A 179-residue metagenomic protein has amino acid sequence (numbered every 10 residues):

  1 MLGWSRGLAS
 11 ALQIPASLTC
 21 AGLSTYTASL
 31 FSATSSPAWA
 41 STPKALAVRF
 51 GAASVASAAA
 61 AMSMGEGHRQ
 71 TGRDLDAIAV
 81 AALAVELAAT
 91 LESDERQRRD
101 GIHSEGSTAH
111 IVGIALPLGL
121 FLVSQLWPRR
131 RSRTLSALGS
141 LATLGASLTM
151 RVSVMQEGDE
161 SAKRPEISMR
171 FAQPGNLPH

Functional and structural regions predicted by a protein language model:
M1-H179: Short amphipathic, positively biased membrane-proximal segments that drive organelle/inner-membrane targeting
